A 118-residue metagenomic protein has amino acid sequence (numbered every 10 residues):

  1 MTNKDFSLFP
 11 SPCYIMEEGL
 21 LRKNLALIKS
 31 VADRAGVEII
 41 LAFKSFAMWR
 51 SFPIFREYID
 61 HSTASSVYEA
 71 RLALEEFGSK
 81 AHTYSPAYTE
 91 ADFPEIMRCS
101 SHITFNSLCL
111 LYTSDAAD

Functional and structural regions predicted by a protein language model:
M1-I15: Generic N-terminal amphipathic, Lys/Arg-enriched alpha-helix
L25: Short amphipathic alpha-helical/adjacent loop interface patches that line ligand and macromolecule-binding sites
V37-S114: Active-site-proximal beta-alpha core segment in soluble small-molecule metabolic enzymes
